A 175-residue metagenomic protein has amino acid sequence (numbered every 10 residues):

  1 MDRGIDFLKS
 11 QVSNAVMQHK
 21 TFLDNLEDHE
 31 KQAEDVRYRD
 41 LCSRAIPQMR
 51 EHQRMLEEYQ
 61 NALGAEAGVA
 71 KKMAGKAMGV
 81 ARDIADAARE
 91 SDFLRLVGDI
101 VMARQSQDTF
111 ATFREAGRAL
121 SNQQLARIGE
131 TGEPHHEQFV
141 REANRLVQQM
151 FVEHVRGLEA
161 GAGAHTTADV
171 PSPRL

Functional and structural regions predicted by a protein language model:
M1-L175: Amphipathic alpha-helical hairpins
